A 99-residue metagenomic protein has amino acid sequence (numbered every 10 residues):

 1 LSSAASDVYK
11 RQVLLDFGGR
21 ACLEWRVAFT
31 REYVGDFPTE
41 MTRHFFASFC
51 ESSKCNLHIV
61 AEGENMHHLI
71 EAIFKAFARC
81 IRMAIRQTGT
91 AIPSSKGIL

Functional and structural regions predicted by a protein language model:
L1, L14-L15, L23, L57 (+2 more regions): Generic detector of leucine side chains in alpha-helical contexts
L1-A5, Y9: Single conserved hydrophobic/aromatic residue that forms the stacking wall/gate of nucleotide- or nucleobase-binding
S3, L14, F46-S48: A generic local secondary-structure boundary/capping motif
K10-L14, G18: Beta-strand-rich assembly/attachment modules of structural machines
R20-E24, V34-G89: Mixed-charge, glycine-accented linear interaction segment located at domain edges/termini
W25-Y33, T90-L99: Solvent-exposed, glycine/polar-rich loop segments of beta-barrel outer-membrane systems
